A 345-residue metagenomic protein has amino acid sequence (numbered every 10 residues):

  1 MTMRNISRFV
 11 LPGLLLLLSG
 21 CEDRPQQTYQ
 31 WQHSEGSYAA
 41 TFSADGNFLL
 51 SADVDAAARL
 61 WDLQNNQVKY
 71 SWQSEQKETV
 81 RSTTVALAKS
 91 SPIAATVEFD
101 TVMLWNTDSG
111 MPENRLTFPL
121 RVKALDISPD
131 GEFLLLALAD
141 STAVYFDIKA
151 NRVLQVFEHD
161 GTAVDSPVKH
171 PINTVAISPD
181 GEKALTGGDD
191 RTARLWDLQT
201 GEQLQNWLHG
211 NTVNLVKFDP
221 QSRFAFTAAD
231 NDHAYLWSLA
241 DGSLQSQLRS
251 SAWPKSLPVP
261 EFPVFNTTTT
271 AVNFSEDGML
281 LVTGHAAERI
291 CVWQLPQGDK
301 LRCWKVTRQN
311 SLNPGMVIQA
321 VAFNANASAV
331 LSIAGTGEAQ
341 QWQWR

Functional and structural regions predicted by a protein language model:
T2-R8, G13, L17-R345: WD40-repeat beta-propeller superdomains and closely related acidic/aromatic-rich repeat-like regions
